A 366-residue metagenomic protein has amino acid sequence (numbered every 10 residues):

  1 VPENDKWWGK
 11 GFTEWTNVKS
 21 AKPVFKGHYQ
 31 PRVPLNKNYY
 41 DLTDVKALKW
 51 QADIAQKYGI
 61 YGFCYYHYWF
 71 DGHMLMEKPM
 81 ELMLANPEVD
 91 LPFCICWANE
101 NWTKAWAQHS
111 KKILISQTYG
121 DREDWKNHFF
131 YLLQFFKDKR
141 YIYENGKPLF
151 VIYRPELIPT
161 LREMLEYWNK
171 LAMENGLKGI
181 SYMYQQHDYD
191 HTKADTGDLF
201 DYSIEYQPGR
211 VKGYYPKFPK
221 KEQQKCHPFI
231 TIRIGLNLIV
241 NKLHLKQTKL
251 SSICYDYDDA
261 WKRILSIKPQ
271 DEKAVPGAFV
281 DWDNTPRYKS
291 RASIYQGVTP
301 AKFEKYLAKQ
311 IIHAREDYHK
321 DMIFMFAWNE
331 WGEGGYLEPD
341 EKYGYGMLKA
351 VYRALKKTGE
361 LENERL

Functional and structural regions predicted by a protein language model:
V1-L366: Glycan-processing catalytic domains of CAZymes
